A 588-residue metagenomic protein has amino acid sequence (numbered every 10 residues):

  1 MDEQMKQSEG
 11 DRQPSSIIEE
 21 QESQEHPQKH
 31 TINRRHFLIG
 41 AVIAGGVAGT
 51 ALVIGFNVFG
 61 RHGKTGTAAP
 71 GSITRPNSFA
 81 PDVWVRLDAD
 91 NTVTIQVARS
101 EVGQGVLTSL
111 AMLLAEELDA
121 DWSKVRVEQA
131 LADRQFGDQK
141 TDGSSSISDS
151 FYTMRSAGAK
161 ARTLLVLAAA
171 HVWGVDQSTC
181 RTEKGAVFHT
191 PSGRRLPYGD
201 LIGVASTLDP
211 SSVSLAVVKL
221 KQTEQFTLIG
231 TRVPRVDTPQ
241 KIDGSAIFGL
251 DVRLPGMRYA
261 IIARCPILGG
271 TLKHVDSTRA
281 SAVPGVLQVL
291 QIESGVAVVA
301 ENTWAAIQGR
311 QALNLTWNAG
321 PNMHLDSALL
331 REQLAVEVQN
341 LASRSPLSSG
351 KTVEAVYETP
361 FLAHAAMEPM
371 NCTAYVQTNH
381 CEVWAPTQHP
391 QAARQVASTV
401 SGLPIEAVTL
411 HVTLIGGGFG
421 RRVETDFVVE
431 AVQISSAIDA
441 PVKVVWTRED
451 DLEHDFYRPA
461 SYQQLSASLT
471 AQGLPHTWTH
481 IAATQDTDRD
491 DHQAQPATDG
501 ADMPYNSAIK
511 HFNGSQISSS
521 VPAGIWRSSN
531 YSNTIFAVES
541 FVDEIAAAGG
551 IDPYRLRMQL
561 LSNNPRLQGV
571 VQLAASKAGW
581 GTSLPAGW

Functional and structural regions predicted by a protein language model:
M1-I32: N-terminal secretory signal peptides
D2-E3, P14, F151-R232, V283-E354 (+5 more regions): Molybdopterin (Moco) oxidoreductase catalytic core of the xanthine/aldehyde oxidoreductase family
E3, F136-G137, S145-S150, T207-D251 (+2 more regions): Glycine-rich loop/linker segments at domain edges
Q24-I32, L52-T92: C-terminal segment of N-terminal export signals and the immediately downstream linker at the start of the mature
E25-G45: N-terminal secretory signal peptides and thylakoid transit peptides that target proteins across membranes
F79, V442-L465: Structured beta-strand/loop patches that form or line metal/cofactor-binding pockets in enzymes
T92-R126, D149-V175, Y259-V283, V296-T316 (+5 more regions): Alpha-helical support elements that line or immediately flank enzyme active sites and cofactor-binding pockets
T359-F361, Q559-W588: Accessory "access/gating" subregions that flank catalytic or transport cores
